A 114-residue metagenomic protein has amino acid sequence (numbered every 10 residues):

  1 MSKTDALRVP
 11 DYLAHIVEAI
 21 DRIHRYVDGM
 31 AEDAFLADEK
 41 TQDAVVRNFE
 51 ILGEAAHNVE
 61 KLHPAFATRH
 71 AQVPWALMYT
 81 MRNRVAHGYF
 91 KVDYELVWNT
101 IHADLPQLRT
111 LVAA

Functional and structural regions predicted by a protein language model:
M1-A114: Solvent-exposed interaction patches of small proteins and small membrane subunits
